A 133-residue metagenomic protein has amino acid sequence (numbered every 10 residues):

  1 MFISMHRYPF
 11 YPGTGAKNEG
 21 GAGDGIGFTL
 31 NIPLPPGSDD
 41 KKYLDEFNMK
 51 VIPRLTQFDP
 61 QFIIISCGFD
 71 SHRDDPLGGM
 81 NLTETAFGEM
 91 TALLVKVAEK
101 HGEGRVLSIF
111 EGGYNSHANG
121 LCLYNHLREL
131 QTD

Functional and structural regions predicted by a protein language model:
M1-D133: A general "terminal functional-core" signal
